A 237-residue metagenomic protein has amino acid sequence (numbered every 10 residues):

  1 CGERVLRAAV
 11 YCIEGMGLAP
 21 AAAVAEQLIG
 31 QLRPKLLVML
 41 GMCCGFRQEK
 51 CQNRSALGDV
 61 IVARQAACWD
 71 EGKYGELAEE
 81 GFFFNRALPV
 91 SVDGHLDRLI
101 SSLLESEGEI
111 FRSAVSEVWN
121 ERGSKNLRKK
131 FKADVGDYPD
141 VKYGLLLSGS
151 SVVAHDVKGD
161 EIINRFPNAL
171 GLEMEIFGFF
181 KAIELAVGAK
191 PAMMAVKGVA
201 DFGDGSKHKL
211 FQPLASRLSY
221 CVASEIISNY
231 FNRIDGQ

Functional and structural regions predicted by a protein language model:
C1-G236: Intrinsic-disorder/coil detector with helix-boundary
